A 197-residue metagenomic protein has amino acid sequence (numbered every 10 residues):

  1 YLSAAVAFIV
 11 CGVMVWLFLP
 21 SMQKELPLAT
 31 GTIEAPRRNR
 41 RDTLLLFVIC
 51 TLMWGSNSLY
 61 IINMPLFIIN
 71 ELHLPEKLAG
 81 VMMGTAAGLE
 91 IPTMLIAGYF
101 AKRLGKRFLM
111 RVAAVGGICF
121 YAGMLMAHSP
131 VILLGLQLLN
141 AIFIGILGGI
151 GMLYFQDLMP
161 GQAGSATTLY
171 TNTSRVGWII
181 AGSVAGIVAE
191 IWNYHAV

Functional and structural regions predicted by a protein language model:
Y1-V6, I187-V197: A membrane-interface helix-boundary motif in multi-pass transporters
A5-L26: C-terminal membrane-cytosol helix-exit motif in multi-pass small-molecule transporters
L19-I49: Juxtamembrane intracellular "pre-TM" segments in multi-pass secondary transporters
I62-A79: Short amphipathic helix-loop junctions that connect adjacent transmembrane helices in Major Facilitator Superfamily/SLC
T93-G105, A189-E190: Helix-to-loop junctions at the C-terminal end of transmembrane segments in multipass secondary transporters
F108-G123: Structural signature of the two symmetry-related core transmembrane helices
I146-M159: Intracellular juxtamembrane helix-capping segments at the cytosolic ends of symmetry-related transmembrane helices
G161-I191: A late C-terminal transmembrane helix in Major Facilitator Superfamily
